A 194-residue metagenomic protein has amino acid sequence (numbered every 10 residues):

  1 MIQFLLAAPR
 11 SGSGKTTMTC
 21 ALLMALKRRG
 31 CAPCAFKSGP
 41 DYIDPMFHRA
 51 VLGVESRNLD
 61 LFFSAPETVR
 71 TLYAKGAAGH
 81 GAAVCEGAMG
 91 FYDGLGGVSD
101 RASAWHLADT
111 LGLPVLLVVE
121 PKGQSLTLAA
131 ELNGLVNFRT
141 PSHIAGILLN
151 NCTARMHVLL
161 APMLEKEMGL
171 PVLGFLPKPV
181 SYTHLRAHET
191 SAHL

Functional and structural regions predicted by a protein language model:
I2-T17, L23-L111, V119-G146, R155-L159: ATP-dependent carboxylate-amine ligase catalytic core
V115-V118, L173-F175: Short hydrophobic alpha-helical runs that function as membrane-insertion/retention elements
L148-C152, L176-P177: Short, structured patches in soluble enzyme cores that scaffold and shape functional sites
N151-M168: GTPase G-domain guanine-specificity segment
G169-Y182: Beta-strand-loop-alpha "switch" segments that mediate conformational coupling across diverse proteins
T183-T190: Conserved small/polar residues in nucleotide/adenosyl-binding loops
A192-L194: N-terminal low-complexity segments that are often proline-rich with Ser/Thr-Pro
